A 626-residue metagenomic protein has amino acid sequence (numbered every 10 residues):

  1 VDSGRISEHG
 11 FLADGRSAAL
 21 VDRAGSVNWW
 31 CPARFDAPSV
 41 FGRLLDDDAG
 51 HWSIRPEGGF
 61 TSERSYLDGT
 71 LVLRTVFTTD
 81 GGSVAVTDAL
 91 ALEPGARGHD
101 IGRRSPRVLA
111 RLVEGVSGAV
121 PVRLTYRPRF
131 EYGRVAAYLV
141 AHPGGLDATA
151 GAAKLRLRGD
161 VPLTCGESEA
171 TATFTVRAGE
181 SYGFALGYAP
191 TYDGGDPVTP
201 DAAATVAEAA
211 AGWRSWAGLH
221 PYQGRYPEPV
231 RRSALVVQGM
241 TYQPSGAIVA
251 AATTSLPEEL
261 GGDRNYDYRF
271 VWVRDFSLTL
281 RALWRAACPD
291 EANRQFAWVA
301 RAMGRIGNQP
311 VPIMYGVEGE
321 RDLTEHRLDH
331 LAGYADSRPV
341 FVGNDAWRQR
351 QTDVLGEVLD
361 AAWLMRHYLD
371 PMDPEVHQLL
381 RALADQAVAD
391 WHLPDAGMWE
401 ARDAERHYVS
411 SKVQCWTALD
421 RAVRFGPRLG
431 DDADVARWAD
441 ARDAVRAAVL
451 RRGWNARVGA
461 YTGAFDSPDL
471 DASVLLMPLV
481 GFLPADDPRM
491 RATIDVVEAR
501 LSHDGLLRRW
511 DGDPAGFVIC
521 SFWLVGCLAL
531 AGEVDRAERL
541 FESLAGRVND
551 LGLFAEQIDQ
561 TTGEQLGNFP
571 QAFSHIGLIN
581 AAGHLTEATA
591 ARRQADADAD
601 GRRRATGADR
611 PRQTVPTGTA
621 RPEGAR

Functional and structural regions predicted by a protein language model:
V1-R626: Acidic, mature catalytic/reactive cores of soluble proteins
